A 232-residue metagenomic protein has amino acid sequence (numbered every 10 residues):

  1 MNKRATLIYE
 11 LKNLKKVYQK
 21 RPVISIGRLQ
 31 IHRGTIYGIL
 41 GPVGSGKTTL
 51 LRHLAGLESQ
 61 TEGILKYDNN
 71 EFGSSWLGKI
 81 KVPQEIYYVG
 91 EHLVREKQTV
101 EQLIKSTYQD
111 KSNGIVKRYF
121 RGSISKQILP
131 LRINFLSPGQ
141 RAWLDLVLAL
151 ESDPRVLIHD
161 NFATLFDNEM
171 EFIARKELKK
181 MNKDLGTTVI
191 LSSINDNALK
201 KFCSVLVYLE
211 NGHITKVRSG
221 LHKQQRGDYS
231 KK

Functional and structural regions predicted by a protein language model:
L40-P42: The feature captures the beta-strand-to-loop junction immediately N-terminal to the Walker
A55: Helix-to-loop junction immediately C-terminal to a conserved catalytic motif
G63-S74, I80-V82: Conserved ABC transporter NBD signature motif
H92, K97-S112: Q-loop/switch helix immediately C-terminal to the Walker
R132-L136: Conserved ABC ATPase signature
L146: Hydrophobic anchor residue at the start of the ABC signature
L157-N161: Catalytic Walker B motif of ABC-type/P-loop ATPase nucleotide-binding domains
